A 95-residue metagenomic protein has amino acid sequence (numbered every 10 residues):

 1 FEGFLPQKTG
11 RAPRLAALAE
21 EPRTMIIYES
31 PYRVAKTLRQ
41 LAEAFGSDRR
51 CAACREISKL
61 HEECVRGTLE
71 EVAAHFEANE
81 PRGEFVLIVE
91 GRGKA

Functional and structural regions predicted by a protein language model:
F1-E21: Class I SAM-dependent methyltransferase SAM-binding "motif I" and its flanking Rossmann-like core
R23-A95: A contiguous loop/helix-start segment that scaffolds small-molecule binding in enzyme catalytic cores
